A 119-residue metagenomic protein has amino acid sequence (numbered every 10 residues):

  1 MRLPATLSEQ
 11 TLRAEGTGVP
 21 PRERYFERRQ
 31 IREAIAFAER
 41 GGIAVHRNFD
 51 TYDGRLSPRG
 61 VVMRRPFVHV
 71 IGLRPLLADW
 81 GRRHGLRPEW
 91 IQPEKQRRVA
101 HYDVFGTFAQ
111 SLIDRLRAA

Functional and structural regions predicted by a protein language model:
M1-S57, M63: Charged, low-complexity intrinsically disordered tails and linkers
E27-I31, R74, R87, F105: Alpha-helix initiation/capping motif
I43, V68, A100: A broad, low-specificity signal marking well-ordered, structured residues that form hydrophobic/aromatic
F49, R74, F108: A broadly conserved detector of short glycine/acidic/proline-rich loop/turn motifs that flank catalytic sites and bind
P58, L77-D79: Intein-associated homing endonuclease modules of the LAGLIDADG/DOD-type, together with closely related HINT-family
R65-F67, W90: Histidine-/acidic-rich catalytic cores in large beta-rich domains
H69-L73: Short, surface-exposed ligand-recognition loops at beta-strand->loop->(often short) alpha-helix junctions that present
D79-A119: Short, compact, well-ordered microdomains
